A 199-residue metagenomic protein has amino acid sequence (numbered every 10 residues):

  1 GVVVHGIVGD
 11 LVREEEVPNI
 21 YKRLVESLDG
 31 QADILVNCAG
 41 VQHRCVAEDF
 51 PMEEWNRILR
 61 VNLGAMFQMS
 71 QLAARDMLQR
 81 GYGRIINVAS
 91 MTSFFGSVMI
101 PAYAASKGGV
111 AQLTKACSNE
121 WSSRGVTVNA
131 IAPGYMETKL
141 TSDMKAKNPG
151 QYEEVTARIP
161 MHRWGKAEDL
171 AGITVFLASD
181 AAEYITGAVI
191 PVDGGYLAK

Functional and structural regions predicted by a protein language model:
V46-A47, E54-N56, Q151, V155: Substrate-binding pocket helix/loop in short-chain dehydrogenase/reductase
E48, F95-P101, S123-R124, H162 (+1 more regions): Active-site loop immediately N-terminal to the catalytic Tyr-X3-Lys motif of short-chain dehydrogenase/reductase
F50, G96-A104, A116, L140 (+1 more regions): Active-site loop-to-helix junction immediately N-terminal to the catalytic Tyr of the SDR YXXXK motif in Rossmann-fold
F67, Y82, R163-V192, Y196-A198: C-terminal substrate-recognition "lid" of short-chain dehydrogenase/reductases
S70, S106, T114: Active-site helix of classical SDR
R75, N119-S123, E183: Alpha-helical segment proximal to the catalytic Tyr-Lys
S90: Residue(s) in the substrate-gating loop at a strand-loop-helix junction that position the organic substrate next
